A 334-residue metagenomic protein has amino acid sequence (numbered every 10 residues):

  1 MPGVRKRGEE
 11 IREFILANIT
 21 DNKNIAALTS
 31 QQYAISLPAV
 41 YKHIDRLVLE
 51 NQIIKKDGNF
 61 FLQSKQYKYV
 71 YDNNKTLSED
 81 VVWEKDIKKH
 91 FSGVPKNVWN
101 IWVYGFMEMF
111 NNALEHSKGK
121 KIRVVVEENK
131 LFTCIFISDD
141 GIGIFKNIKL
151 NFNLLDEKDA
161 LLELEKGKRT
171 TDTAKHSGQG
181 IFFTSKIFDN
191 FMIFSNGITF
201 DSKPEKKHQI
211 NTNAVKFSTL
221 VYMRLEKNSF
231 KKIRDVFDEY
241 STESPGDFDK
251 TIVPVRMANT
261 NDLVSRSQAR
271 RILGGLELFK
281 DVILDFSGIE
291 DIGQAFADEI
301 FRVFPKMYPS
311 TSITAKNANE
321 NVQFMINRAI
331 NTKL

Functional and structural regions predicted by a protein language model:
M1-M107, H116-K121, F230-L273, E277-L278 (+1 more regions): Bergerat-fold GHKL ATPase/HATPase_c domain
I54-Y69, A113-I233, F304: Conserved beta-strand-loop-beta-strand hairpin that lines the nucleotide-binding pocket of ATP/GTP-utilizing enzymes
I142, I289, A318-N319: Short beta->alpha junction loops/turns
F183, R271, E299-I300: A short acidic, amphipathic alpha-helical/loop segment
Q268, F296-A297: Residues at alpha-helix caps and immediate loop-helix transition turns in enzyme cores, especially N- and C-cap
F279-I292: Short, glycine-/small-residue-enriched flexible loop/hinge segments at domain edges that mediate gating
I292-A295, F324: Short active-site-adjacent structural elements
A297-Y308: Short, non-transmembrane amphipathic alpha-helical segments
